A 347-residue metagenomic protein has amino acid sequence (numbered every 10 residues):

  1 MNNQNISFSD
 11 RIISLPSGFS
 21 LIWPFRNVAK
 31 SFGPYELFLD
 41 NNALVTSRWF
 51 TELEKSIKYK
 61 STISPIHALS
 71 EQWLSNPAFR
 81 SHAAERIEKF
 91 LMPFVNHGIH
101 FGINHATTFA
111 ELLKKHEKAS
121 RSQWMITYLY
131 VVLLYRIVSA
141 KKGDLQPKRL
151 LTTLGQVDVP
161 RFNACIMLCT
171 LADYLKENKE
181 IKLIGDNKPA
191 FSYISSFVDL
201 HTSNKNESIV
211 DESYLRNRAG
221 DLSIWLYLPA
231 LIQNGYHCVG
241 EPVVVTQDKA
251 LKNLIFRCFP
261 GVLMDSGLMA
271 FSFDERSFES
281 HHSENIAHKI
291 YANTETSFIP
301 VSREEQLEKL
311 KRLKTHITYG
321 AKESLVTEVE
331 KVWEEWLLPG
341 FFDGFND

Functional and structural regions predicted by a protein language model:
M1-Y236, G240-P242, K252-D347: Active-site-proximal, substrate-binding regions of enzyme catalytic domains and RNA-binding/basic surfaces
V244-T246: Acidic beta-strand-to-loop metal/phosphate-binding motif
K249: Acidic/histidine-rich catalytic cores and adjacent linkers of DNA breakage/strand-transfer/modification proteins
